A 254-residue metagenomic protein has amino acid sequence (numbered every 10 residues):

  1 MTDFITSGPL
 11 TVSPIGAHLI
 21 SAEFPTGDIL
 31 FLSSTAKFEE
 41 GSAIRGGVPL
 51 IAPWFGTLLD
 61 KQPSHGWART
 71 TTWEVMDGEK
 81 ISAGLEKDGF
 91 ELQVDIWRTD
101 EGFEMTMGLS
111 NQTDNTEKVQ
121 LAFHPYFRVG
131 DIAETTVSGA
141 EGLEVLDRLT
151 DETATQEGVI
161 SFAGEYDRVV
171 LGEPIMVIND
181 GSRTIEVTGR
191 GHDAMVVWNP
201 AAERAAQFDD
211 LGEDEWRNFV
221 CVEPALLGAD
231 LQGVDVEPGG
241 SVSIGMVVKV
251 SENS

Functional and structural regions predicted by a protein language model:
M1-R45, P174, I178-D193, A201 (+1 more regions): Beta-strand-rich N-terminal accessory domains
V12, M107-T113: Asparagine-centered strand-capping/turn motif at beta-strand->loop junctions
S21-E23, N115-A122: Short, hydrophobic/aromatic beta-strand segments
L30-W67, G191-L211: Hot-dog-fold acyl-thioester-processing enzymes
Q62-D100: Extended, loop-rich substrate-binding clefts of extracytoplasmic carbohydrate-active enzymes
Q112-N115, E252: Short, acidic/polar linear motifs in exposed loop/turn regions
E117-K118, Y126-V196: Active-site/ligand-binding surface loops and adjacent short beta/alpha elements that line catalytic pockets across
F162-P238: Acidic/His-leaning functional-site neighborhoods
